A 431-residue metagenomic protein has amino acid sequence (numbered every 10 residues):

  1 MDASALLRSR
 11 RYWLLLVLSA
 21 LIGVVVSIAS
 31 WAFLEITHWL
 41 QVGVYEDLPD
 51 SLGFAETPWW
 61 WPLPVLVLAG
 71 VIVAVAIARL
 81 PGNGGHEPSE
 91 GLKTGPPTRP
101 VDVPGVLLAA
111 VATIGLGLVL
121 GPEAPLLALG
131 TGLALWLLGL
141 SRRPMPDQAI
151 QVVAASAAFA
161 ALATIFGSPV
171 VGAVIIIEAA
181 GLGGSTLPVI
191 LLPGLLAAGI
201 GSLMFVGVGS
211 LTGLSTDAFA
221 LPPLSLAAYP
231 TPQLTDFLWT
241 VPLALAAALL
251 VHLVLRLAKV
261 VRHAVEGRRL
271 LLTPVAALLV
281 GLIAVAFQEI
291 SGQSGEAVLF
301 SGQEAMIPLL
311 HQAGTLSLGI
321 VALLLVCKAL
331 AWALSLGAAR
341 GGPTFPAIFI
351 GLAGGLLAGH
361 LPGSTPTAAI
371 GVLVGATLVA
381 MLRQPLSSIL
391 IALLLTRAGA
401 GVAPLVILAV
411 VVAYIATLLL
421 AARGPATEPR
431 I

Functional and structural regions predicted by a protein language model:
M1-I431: Alpha-helical transmembrane segments and immediately membrane-proximal extracytoplasmic
